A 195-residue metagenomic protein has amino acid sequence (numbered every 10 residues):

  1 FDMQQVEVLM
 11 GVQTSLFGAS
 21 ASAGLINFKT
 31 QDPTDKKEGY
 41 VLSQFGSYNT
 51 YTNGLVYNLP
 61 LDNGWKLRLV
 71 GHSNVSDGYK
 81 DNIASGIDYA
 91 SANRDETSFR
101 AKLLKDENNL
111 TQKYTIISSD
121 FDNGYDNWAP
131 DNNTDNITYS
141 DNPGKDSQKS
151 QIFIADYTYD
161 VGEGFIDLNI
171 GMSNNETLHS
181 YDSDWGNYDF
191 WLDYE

Functional and structural regions predicted by a protein language model:
F1-M10, F17-A21, R94-T97: Periplasmic N-terminal gating module of Gram-negative TonB-dependent outer-membrane receptors
V8, S20-S43, Y51, L55-Y57: N-terminal periplasmic accessory domains that precede and gate Gram-negative outer-membrane beta-barrel machines
M10, T30, L59, L103-K105 (+1 more regions): Residue-level signature of outer-membrane beta-barrel architecture
Q13-S20, K29, Y79: N-terminal plug
T30-D32, G71-S73, M172: Short, small-residue-rich loop/turn micro-motifs
E38-Y40, F45-S76, K80-N123, K149-I152: Transmembrane beta-barrel wall of Gram-negative outer-membrane proteins
D88, A92-E195: Outer-membrane beta-barrel domain signature, strongest for Gram-negative TonB-dependent receptors and also present
